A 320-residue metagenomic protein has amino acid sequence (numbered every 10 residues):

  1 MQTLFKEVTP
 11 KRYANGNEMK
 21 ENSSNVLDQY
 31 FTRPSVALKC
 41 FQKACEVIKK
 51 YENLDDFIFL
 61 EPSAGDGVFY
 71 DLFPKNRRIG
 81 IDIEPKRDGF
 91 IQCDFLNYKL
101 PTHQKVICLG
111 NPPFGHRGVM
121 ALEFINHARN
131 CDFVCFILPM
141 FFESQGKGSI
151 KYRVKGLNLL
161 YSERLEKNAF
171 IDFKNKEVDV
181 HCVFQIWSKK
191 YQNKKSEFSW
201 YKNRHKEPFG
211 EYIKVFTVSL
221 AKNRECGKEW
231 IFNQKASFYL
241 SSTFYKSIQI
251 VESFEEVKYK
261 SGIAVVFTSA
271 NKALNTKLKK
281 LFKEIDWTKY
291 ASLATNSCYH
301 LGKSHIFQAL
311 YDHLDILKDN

Functional and structural regions predicted by a protein language model:
M1-N320: Class I S-adenosyl-L-methionine-dependent methyltransferase catalytic core
